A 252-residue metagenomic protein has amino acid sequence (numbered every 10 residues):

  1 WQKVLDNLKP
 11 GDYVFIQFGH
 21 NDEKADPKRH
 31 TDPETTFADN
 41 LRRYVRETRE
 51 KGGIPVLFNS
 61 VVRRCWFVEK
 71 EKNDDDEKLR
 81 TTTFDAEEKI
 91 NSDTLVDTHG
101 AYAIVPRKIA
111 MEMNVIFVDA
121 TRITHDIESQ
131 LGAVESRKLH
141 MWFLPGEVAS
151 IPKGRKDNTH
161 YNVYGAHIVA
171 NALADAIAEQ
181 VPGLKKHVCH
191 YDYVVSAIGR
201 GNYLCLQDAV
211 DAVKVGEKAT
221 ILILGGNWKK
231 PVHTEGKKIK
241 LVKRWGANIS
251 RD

Functional and structural regions predicted by a protein language model:
W1-Q2, Y203: Structural motif corresponding to alpha-helix initiation and N-cap regions
K3-H167, N171-P182: Alpha-helical cap/lid subdomain in secreted, periplasmic, or secretory-pathway luminal O-acyl-processing enzymes
L8-K9, A212-E217, H233-E235: Flexible, charged surface loops at secondary-structure boundaries
I123-I127, R200-Y203, A247-I249: A short acidic, often aromatic-flanked loop/helix-cap motif at beta-alpha or helix-coil junctions that lines enzyme
P182-Y191: Short, flexible loop/turn segments with low-complexity composition
D192-L222, N227: Acidic Gly/Asp/Thr-rich repetitive segments characteristic of extracellular carbohydrate-active and adhesion proteins
K218-R251: N-terminal extracellular ligand-recognition/capping segment immediately after the signal peptide
